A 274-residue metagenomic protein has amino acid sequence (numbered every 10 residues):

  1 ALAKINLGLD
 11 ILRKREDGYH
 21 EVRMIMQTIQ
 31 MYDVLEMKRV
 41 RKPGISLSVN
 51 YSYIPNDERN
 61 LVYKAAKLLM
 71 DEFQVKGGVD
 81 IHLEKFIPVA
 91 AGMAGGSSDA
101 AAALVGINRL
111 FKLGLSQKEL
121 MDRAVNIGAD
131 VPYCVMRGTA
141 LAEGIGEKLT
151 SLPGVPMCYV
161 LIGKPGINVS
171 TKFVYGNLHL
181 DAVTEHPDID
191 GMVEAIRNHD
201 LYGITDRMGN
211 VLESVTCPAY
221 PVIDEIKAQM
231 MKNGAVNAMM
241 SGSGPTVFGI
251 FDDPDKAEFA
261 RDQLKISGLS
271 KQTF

Functional and structural regions predicted by a protein language model:
A1-A91, R109, L113-M121, V155 (+1 more regions): ATP-binding N-lobe of GHMP and related small-molecule kinases
L7, L35-M37, V62, G96 (+6 more regions): Residue-level signal for inorganic ion chemistry
M26-I29, A124, Q229-M230, L264: Hydrophobic C-terminal alpha-helix "anchor/cap" residues
R41-P55, A103, N198-M208: Short, basic/glycine-rich phosphate-binding loops at helix/coil junctions that contact nucleotide phosphates
S52, K118-C134, A260-F274: Short, conserved aromatic-histidine micro-motifs
G78, A100, L104-L141: Contiguous, small/hydrophobic- and glycine-enriched helical/loop subdomains that border and often "cap" functional
H82-F111, A129, V236-F251: Glycine/serine-rich anion-binding loops at beta->alpha junctions that coordinate negatively charged ligand groups
M136, L141-N237, D252-I266, K271-F274: Conserved, helical-rich catalytic subdomain that frames metal- and/or nucleotide-binding sites in enzyme alpha/beta
